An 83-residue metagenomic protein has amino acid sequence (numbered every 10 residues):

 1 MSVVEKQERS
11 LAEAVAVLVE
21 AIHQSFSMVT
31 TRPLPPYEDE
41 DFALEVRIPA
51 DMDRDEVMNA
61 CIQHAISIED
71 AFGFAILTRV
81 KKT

Functional and structural regions predicted by a protein language model:
M1-E13: N-terminal presequence-like segments and adjacent domain-start helices
A12-S25: Short amphipathic alpha-helix segments
H23-A43: Short edge beta-strands and adjacent turn/loop segments
L34, A43-E45, A75-R79: Ordered hydrophobic segments in well-structured contexts
Y37-E40, I48, K82-T83: Short, internal active-site loops enriched in acidic
F42-N59: A short interface-forming secondary-structure element
D55-A71: An amphipathic, aromatic/His-enriched active-site/gating alpha helix that lines ligand/cofactor pockets
E69-T83: A short amphipathic beta-strand at an alpha->beta junction
